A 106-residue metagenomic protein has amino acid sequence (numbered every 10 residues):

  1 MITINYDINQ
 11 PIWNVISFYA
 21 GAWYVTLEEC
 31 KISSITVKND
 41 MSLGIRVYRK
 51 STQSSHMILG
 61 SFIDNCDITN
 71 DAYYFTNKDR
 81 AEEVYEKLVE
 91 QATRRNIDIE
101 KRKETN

Functional and structural regions predicted by a protein language model:
I2-Y19: Short coil-to-beta transition motif at edge beta-strands of beta-rich domains
N14-S17, S34-T36, R49: Residue-level signal for short segments within beta-strands and strand-turn junctions of well-structured beta-sheet
G21-W23, I63-D64: Short consensus segments that form the blades of beta-propeller domains, in both extracellular/periplasmic
A22-V37: Short beta-strand-centered aromatic/proline hotspots
N39-M41: Short acidic/glycine-enriched loop/turn segments that link adjacent beta-strands
L43-N106: Intrinsically disordered, low-complexity, charged/polar segments
